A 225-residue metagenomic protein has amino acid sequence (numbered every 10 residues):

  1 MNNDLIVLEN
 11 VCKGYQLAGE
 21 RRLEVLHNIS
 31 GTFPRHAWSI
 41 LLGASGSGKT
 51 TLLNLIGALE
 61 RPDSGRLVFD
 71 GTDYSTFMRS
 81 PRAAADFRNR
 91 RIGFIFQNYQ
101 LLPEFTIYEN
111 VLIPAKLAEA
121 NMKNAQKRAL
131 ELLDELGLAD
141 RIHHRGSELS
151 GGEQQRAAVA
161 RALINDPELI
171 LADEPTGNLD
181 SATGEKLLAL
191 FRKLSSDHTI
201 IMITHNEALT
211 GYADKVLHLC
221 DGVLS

Functional and structural regions predicted by a protein language model:
G57: Helix-to-loop junction immediately C-terminal to a conserved catalytic motif
G65-S75: Conserved ABC transporter NBD signature motif
Y74-G93: ABC ATPase NBD coupling module
F105-P114: Short coil-to-helix segment of the ABC ATPase nucleotide-binding domain corresponding to the Q-loop/switch region
R145-Q155: Conserved ABC ATPase signature
I164-E168, D197: A short, proline-enriched helix->beta-strand linker immediately N-terminal to the Walker B motif in ABC-type P-loop
I170-D173: Catalytic Walker B motif of ABC-type/P-loop ATPase nucleotide-binding domains
